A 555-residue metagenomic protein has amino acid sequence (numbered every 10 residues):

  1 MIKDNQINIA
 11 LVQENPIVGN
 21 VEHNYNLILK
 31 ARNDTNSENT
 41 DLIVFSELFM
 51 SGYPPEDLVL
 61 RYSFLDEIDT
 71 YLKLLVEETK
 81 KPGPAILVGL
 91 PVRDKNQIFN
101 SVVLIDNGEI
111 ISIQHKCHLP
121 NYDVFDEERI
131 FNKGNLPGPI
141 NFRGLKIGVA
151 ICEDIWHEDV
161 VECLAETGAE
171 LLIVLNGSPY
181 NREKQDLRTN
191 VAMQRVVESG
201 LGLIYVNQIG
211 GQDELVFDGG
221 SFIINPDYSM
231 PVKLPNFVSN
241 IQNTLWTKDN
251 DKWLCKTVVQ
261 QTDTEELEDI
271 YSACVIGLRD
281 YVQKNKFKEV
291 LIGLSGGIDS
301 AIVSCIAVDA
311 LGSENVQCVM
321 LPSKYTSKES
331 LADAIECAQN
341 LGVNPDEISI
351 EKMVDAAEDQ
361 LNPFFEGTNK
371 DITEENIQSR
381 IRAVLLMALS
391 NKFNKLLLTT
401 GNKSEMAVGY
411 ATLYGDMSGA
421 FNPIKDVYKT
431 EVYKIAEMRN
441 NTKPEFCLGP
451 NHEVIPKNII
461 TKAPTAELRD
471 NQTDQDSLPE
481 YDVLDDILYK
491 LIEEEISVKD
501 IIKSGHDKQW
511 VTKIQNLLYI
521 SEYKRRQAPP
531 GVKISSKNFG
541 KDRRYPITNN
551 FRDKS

Functional and structural regions predicted by a protein language model:
M1-G293, I306-S313, M320, P345: Enzyme catalytic cores with a strong preference for nitrogen-chemistry domains
R143, G200, P226, L254-S295 (+1 more regions): ATP/NTP-dependent adenylation/nucleotidyl-transfer catalytic domains that generate, transfer, or process NMP-activated
